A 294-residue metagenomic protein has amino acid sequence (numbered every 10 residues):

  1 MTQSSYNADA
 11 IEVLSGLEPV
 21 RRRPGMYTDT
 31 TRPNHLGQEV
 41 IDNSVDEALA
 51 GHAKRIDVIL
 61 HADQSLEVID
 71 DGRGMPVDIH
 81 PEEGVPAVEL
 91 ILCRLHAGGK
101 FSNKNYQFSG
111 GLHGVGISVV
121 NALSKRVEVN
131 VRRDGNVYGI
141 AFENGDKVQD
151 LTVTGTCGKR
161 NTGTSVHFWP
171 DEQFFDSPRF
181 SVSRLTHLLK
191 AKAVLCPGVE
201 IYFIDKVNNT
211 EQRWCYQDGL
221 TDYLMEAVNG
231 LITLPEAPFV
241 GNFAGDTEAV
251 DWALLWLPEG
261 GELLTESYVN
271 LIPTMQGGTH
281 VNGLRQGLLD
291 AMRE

Functional and structural regions predicted by a protein language model:
M1-Q38, E89-L92: Bergerat-fold GHKL ATPase/HATPase_c domain
T2-D9, Q64-P81, A87, G98-N229: GHKL-type ATPase core
I11-R21, H61-A62, T156-H167, W252-L271: Flexible hinge/switch segments at interdomain interfaces of large molecular machines
P19-R22, M26, D46, A50 (+2 more regions): Conserved helix-loop functional segments at active or binding sites
M26-R32, P76-E82, Q107, F175 (+1 more regions): Flexible beta-alpha connector loops of hexameric P-loop NTPases
T31-I56, G116-L123: Conserved ATP-binding N-box helix of the HATPase_c
V45, A50-R55, I59-D63, A191-E200: Acyl-group handoff/entry surfaces in thioester-processing enzymes
S183, K190-K192, G198, Y202-E294: GHKL/Histidine-kinase-like ATPase module
